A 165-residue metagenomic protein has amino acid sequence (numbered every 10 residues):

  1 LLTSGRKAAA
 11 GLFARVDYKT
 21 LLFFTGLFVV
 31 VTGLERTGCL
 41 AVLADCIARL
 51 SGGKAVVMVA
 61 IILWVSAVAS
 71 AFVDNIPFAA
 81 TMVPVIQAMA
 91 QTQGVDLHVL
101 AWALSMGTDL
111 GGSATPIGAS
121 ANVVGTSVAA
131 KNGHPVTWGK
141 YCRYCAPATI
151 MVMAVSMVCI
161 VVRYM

Functional and structural regions predicted by a protein language model:
L1, A67-V68, M157-V158: Alpha-helical transmembrane segments of multipass membrane proteins
L1-V56: Hydrophobic transmembrane alpha-helices of multi-pass solute/ion transporters
Y18-V31, P84, A88-T92, A148-M153: Small-residue-rich segments of transmembrane alpha-helices in multi-pass membrane proteins, especially helix faces
G26, V65, W102-M106, C142-P147: Internal alpha-helical transmembrane segments of multi-pass membrane proteins, especially GPCRs
T32, R36-H134: Membrane-interfacial helix-loop connectors
S127-M151: Interfacial loop-to-transmembrane junctions
M157-M165: Juxtamembrane boundary at the C-terminal end of a transmembrane helix
